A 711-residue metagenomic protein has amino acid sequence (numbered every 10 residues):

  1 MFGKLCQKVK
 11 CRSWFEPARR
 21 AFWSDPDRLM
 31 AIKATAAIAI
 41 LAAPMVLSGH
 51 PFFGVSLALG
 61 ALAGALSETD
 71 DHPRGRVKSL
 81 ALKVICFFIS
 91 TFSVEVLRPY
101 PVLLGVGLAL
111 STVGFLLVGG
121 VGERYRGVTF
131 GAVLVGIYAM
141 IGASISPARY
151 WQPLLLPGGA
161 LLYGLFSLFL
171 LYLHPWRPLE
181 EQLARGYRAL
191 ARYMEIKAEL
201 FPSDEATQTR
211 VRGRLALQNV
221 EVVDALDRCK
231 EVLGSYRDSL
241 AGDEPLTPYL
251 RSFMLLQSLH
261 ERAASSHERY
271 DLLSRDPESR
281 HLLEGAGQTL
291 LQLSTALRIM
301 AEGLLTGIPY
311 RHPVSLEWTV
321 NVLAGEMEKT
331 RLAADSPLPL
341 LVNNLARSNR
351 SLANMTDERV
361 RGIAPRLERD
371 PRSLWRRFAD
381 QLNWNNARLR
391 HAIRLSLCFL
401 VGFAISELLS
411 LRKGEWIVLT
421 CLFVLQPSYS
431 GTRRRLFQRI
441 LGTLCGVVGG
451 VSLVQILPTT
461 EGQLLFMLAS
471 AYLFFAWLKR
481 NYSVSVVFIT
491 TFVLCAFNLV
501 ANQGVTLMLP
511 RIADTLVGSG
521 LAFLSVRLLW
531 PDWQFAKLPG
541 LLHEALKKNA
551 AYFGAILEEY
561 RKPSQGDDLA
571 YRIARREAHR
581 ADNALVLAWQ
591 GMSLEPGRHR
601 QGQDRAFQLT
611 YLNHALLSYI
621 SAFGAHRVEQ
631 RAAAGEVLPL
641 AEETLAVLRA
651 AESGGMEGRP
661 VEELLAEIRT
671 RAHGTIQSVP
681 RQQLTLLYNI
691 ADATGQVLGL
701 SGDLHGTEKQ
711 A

Functional and structural regions predicted by a protein language model:
M1-T35, A39, A43, L47 (+7 more regions): Long, hydrophobic alpha-helical segments that serve as membrane-spanning/inserting helices
L5, P17-M30, L47-G49, D70-A81 (+8 more regions): Short, amphipathic, aromatic/basic-enriched membrane-interface segments that mark the entry/exit of transmembrane
F15-I32, A36-Y150: Helix-loop-helix transmembrane hairpins and adjacent membrane-interface loops of multi-pass inner-membrane proteins
R28-A36, V77-I85, G105-L110, R149-P157 (+6 more regions): Hydrophobic alpha-helical transmembrane segments
A39-L47, F88-V96, V113-L117, G136-M140 (+9 more regions): Alpha-helical transmembrane segments of multipass membrane proteins
S48-G49, P371-Y472, T491: Core alpha-helical transmembrane segments of integral membrane proteins
G127, G131-Q152, L494-R511, L529: Transmembrane helix-loop junctions at the membrane interface of multipass transporters and ion channels
S452-S593, G597-Q601, T610: Generic detector of multi-pass transmembrane helix bundles and their immediately adjacent loops in polytopic membrane
